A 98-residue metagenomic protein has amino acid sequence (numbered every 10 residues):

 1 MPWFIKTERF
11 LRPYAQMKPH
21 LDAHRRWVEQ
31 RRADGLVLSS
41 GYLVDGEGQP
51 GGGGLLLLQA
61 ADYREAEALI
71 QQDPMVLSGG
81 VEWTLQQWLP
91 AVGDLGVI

Functional and structural regions predicted by a protein language model:
M1-I98: Conserved, structured core segments of small domains
